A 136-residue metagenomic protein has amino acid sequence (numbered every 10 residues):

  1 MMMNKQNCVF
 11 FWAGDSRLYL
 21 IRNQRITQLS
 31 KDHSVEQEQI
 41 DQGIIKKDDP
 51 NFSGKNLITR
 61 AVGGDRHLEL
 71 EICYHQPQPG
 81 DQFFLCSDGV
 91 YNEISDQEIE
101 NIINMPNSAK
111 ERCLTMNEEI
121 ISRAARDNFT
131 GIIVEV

Functional and structural regions predicted by a protein language model:
M1-R22, Q28: Conserved catalytic micro-motifs used in adenylation/nucleotidyl-transfer and phosphoryl/amide- and methyl-transfer
M2, I133-V136: A general secondary-structure junction signal
N4-N7, L68-C73, M116-E119: Glycine-rich, charged/polar anion/phosphate-binding loops that engage phosphate groups from diverse ligands
W12-R17, L57-R66, Q76-I102, N117 (+3 more regions): Conserved beta-strand-loop-short alpha-helix elements that form and flank the Mn2+/Mg2+-coordinating active site
L20-R25, E38-D41, S95-D96: A short, polar/proline- and glycine-enriched secondary-structure boundary/capping micro-motif
S30-H33, N51-F52, E93, K110 (+1 more regions): Electropositive phosphate-/nucleotide-binding environments in soluble metabolic enzymes
K31-P79: Conserved, helical-rich catalytic subdomain that frames metal- and/or nucleotide-binding sites in enzyme alpha/beta
I45-K47, I99-I120: Helix-loop-helix
